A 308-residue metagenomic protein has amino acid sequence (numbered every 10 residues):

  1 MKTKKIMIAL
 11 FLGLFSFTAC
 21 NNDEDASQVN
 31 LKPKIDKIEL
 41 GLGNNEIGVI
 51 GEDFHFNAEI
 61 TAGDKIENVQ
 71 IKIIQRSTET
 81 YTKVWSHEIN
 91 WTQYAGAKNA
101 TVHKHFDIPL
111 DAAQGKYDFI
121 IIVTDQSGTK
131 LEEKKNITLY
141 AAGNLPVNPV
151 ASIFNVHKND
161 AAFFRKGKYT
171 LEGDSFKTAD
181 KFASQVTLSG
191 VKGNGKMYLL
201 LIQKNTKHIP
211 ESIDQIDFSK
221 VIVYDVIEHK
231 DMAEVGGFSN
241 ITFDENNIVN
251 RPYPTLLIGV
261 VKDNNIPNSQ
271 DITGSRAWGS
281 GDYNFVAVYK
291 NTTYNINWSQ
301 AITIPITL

Functional and structural regions predicted by a protein language model:
M1-M7: Bacterial N-terminal signal peptides that target proteins for export
S16-A19: C-terminal motif of bacterial Sec signal peptides marking the signal peptidase cleavage site
N21-D118, T124-D174, L308: Acidic/polar, low-complexity intrinsically disordered N-terminal segments immediately downstream of a Sec signal
P146-L308: Ser/Thr/Gly/Pro-rich, low-complexity flexible regions
